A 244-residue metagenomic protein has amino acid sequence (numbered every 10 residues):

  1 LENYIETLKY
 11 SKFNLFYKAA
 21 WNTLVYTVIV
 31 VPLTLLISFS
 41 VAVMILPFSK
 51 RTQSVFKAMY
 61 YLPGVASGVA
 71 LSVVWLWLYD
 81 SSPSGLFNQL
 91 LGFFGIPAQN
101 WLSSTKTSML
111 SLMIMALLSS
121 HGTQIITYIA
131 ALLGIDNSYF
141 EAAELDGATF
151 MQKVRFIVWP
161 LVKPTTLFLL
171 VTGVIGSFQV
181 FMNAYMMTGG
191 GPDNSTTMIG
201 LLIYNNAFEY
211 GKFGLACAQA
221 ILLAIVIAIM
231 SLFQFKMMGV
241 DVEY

Functional and structural regions predicted by a protein language model:
L1-Y244: A structural signal for multi-pass alpha-helical bundles of membrane permease subunits that mediate small-molecule
